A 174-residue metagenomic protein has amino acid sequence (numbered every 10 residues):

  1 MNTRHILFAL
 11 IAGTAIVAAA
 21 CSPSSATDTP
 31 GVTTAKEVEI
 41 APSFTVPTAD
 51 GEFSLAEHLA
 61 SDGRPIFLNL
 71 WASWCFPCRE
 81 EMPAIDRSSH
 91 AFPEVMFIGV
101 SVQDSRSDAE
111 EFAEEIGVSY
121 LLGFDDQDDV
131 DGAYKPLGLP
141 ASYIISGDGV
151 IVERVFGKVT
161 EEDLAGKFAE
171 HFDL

Functional and structural regions predicted by a protein language model:
M1-P47, A165-F168, L174: N-terminal targeting signals for export/organelle localization
A19, A49-G51, G147: Short, ordered coil/turn segments that flank beta-strands lining enzyme active or ligand-binding pockets
S43-I66: A short beta-strand-turn-helix
G63-I66, W71-W74, G138: Short pre-active-site segment immediately N-terminal to redox-active cysteine/selenocysteine motifs in thiol-based
F67-N69, G99, I144: Hydrophobic beta-strand core positions in alpha/beta domains
L70-R87: Conserved redox-active cysteine motifs that mediate thiol-disulfide chemistry, especially di-cysteine Cys-X(1-2)-Cys
E80, A91-Q127, L139: Conserved segment of the thioredoxin-like fold in thiol-based oxidoreductases
E111-S119, D125-D173: Thiol/disulfide oxidoreductase modules built on the thioredoxin-like
